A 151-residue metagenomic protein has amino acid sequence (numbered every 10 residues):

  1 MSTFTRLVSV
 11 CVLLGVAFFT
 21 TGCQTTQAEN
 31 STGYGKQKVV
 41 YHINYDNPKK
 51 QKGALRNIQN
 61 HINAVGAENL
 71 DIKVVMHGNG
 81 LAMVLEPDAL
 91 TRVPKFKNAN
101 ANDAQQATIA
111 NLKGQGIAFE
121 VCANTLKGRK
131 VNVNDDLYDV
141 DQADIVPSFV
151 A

Functional and structural regions predicted by a protein language model:
M1, G15-V16, K38, V146: Generic intrinsically disordered, low-complexity segments enriched for polar/acidic and small residues
M1-C11: Bacterial N-terminal signal peptides that target proteins for export
S2-F4, F19-T20, Q24-T25: Intrinsically disordered/low-complexity terminal segments and short unstructured peptides
S9-T20: Bacterial N-terminal signal peptides
C23-A151: Secreted/extracellular ectodomain signature
